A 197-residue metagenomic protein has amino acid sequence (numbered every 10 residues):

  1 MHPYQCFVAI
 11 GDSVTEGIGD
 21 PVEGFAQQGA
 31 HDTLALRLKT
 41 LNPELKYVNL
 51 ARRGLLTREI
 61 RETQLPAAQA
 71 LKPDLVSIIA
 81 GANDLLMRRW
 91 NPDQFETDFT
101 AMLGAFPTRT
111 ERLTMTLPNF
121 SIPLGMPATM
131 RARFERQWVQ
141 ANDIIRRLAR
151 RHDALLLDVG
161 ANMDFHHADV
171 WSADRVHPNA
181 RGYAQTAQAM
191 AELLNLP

Functional and structural regions predicted by a protein language model:
M1-R53, T63-K72: Serine-esterase "nucleophile elbow" of acetyl-processing enzymes
H2, G29, L56, P107-R109 (+1 more regions): Alpha-helix initiation/capping motif
Y4, G24-Q28, R58, E135 (+1 more regions): A generic helix-loop boundary/linker signal
I18-G19, R58, M87: Short N-terminal helix/helix-N-cap motif within the alpha/beta-hydrolase-1
L36, N42, E62-P197: Alpha-helical cap/lid subdomain in secreted, periplasmic, or secretory-pathway luminal O-acyl-processing enzymes
A51, L55, A80-A82: Cell-envelope and extracellular/periplasmic
L56-T57, N91: Short loop/turn segments at beta->alpha junctions
